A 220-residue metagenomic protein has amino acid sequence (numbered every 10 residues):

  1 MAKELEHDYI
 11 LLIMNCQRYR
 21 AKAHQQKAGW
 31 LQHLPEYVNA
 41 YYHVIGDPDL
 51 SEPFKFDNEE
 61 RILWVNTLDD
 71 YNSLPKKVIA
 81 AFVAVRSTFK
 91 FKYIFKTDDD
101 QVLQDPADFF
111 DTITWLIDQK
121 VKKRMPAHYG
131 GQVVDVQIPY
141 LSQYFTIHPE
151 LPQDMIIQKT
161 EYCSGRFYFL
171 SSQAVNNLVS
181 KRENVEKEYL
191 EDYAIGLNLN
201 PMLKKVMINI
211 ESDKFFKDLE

Functional and structural regions predicted by a protein language model:
M1-Q25: N-proximal low-complexity "stem/linker" segments adjacent to membrane-targeting elements
E6-Y9, E36-A40, K90-K92, V121-Y129 (+1 more regions): Loop/turn elements at helix/coil->beta-strand transitions in domains of secreted/extracellular proteins
L11-I13, Y41-H43, E161-F169: Conserved, well-structured core segments
M14-Y19, G46-L50, D69-N72, D100-V102 (+4 more regions): Conserved beta-strand elements of beta-rich interaction domains across eukaryotes, especially beta-propellers
Q25-V38: Short, acidic, metal-binding catalytic loop of nucleotide-sugar glycosyltransferases
Y42-K92, P106: Active-site-proximal specificity loops/subdomain of glycosyltransferases
P75, Y93, T97, Q101-L197 (+1 more regions): Conserved catalytic core of nucleotide-sugar-dependent glycosyltransferases
I208-E220: Active-site donor/metal-binding and catalytic loop motifs of nucleotide-sugar-dependent glycosylation enzymes
